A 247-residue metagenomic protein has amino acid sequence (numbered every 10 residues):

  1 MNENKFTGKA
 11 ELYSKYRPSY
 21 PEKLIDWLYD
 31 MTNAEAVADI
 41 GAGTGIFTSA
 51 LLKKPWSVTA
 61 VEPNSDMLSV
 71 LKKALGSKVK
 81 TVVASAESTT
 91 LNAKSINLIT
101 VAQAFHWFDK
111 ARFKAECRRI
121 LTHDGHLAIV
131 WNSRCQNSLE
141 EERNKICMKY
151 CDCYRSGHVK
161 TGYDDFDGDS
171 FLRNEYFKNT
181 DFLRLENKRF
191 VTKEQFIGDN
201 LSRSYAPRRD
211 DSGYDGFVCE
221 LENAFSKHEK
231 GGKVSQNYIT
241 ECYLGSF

Functional and structural regions predicted by a protein language model:
M1-T32: Conserved class I S-adenosyl-L-methionine
A36, T44-S88: Class I SAM-dependent methyltransferase SAM/SAH-binding core
I40: Conserved beta-strand/loop positions that form the S-adenosyl-L-methionine
T89-L98: A short acidic, Gly/Pro-enriched loop at the edge of an enzyme's catalytic core that lines a small-molecule cofactor
L98-A102, K110: A short beta-strand submotif of the Rossmann-like class I SAM-dependent methyltransferase core that lines
F108-E116: A short, conserved alpha-helix within the catalytic core of class I
R118-R189: Conserved catalytic/acceptor-binding region of the Class I
G162-F247: Conserved Class I S-adenosyl-L-methionine
